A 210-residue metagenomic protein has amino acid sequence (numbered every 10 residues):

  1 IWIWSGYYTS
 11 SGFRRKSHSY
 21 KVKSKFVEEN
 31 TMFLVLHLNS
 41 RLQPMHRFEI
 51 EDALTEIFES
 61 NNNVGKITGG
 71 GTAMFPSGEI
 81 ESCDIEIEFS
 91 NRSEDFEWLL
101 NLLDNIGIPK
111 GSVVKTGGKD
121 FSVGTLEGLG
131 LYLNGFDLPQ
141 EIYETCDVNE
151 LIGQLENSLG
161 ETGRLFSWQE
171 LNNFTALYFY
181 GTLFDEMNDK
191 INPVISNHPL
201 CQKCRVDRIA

Functional and structural regions predicted by a protein language model:
W2-W4: Tryptophan (W) side chains
E29-R47, G124-E141: Short glycine-/aliphatic-rich beta-strand segments at the starts of folded cytosolic domains
Q43-E49, R92-L99, E141-I142, D185-D189: Short, conserved charged micro-motifs
H46-G71, Y143-G160: Short amphipathic alpha-helix segments
I50-L54, E97-I106, K190-S196: Short amphipathic alpha-helices in soluble, non-transmembrane regions that often serve as interface/regulatory elements
F58, L103-S112, V194-K203: A common structural junction motif
N62-F96, R164-N188: Short, intrinsically disordered low-complexity segments
D104-E150: Surface-exposed beta-loop interaction hotspot
